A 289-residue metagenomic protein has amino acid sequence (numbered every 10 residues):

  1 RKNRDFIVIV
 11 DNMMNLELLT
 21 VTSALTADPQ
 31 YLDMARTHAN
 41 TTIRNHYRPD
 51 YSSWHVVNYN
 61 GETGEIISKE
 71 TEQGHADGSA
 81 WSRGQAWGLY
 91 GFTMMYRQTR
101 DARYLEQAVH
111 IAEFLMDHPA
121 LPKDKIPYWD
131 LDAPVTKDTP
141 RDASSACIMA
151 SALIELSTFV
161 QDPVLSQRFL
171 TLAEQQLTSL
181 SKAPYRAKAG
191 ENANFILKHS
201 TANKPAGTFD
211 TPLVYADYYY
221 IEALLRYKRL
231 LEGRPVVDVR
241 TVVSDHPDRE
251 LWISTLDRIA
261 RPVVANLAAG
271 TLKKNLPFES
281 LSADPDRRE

Functional and structural regions predicted by a protein language model:
R1-E289: Glycan-recognition and catalytic cores of secretory/periplasmic carbohydrate-active enzymes
